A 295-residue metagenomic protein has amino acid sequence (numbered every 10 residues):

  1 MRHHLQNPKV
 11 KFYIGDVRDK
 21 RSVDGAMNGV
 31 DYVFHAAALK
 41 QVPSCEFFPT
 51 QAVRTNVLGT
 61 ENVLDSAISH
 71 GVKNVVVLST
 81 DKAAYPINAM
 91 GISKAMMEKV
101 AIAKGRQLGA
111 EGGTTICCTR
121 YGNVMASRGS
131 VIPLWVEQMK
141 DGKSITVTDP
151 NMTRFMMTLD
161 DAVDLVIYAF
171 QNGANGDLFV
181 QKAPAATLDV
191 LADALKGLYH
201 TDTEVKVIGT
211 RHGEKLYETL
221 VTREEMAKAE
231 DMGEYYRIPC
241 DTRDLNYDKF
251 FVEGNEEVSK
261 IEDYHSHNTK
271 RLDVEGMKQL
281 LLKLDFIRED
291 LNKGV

Functional and structural regions predicted by a protein language model:
M1-L5, M27, F47-T50, M90-S93 (+3 more regions): Short, glycine/charged-enriched secondary-structure capping and boundary segments
L5-Y32: Conserved Rossmann-fold cofactor-binding substructure of NAD(P)-dependent oxidoreductases
F12, A52, V75, I116-T119: Hydrophobic/aromatic anchor residues within beta-strands of the central parallel beta-sheet of Rossmann-like
Y13, A38, S79-T80, R120-Y121 (+1 more regions): A secondary-structure boundary/capping signal
R18, A83, V124-A126: Conserved sequence/active-site signature of Rossmann-fold short-chain dehydrogenase/reductase
S22, Y32, L58, S130 (+1 more regions): Residue-level recognition of oxygen-bearing side chains
H35, L39-A95, K99, A103: Conserved Rossmann-fold NAD(P)-dependent oxidoreductase catalytic core, especially the SDR/UDP-sugar
V63, S69, K99, A103-V295: Strand-loop microenvironment adjacent to phosphate/nucleotide-handling motifs in alpha/beta enzyme folds
